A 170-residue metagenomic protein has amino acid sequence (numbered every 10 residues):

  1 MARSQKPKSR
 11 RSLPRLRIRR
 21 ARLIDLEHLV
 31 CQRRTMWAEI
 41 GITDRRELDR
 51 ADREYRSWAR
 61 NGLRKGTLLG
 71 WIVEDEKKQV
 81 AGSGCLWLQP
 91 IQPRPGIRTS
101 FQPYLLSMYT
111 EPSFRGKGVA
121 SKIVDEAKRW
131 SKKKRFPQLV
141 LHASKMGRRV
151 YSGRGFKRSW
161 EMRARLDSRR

Functional and structural regions predicted by a protein language model:
R17-C31: A short beta-loop-alpha structural element at the N-terminal edge of CoA-dependent acyl/N-acetyltransferase catalytic
W37-W58: Conserved GNAT-fold acetyl-CoA-binding loop/helix
S57-I72, Y104: A short helix-loop-beta-strand connector motif used in the catalytic cores of GNAT acetyltransferases and, in some
I72, Q79-L88, Y104, Y109: Conserved beta-strand in the GNAT
I91-R94, V140-M146, S152, K157-R170: Conserved catalytic-core motifs of GNAT/GCN5-like acyltransferases
G96-P112, A164: Conserved acetyl-CoA binding element of GNAT-fold acetyltransferases
F114, G118-E126: Conserved acetyl-CoA pyrophosphate-binding loop and the N-cap/start of the following alpha-helix in GNAT-like
S131-A143: Conserved GNAT acetyl-CoA-binding A-motif
